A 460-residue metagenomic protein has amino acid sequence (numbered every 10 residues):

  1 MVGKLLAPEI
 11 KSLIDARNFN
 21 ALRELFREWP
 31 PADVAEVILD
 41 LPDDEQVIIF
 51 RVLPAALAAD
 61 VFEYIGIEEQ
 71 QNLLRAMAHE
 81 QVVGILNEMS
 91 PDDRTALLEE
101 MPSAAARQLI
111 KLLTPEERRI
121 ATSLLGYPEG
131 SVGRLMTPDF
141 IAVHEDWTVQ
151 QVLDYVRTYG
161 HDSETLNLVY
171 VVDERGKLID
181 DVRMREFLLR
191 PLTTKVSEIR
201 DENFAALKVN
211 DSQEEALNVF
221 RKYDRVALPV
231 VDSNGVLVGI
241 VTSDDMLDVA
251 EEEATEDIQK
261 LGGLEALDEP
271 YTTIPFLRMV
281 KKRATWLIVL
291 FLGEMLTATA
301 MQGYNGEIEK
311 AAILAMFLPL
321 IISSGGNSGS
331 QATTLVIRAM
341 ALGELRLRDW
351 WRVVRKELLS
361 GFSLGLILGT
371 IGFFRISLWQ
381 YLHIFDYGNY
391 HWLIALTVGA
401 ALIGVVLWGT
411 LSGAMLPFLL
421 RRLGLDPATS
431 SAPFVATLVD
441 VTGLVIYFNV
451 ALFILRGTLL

Functional and structural regions predicted by a protein language model:
M1-E265: Hydrophobic packing positions in regular secondary-structure scaffolds
P31, W286-E294, F317, I321 (+15 more regions): Alpha-helical transmembrane segments in multi-pass membrane proteins
D245-K281, S330-V354: Non-transmembrane, extramembrane segments of multi-pass ion/lipid transporters
T273-K282, R346-G361, W392, L396 (+1 more regions): Membrane-interface segments at loop-to-transmembrane junctions
I274-A341, R346: Core alpha-helical transmembrane segments of integral membrane proteins
E294, A298, Q302, L368 (+6 more regions): Juxtamembrane/transmembrane-helix interface segments of polytopic membrane transporters
G303-L318, I384-T397, P427-A428, L460: Membrane-water interface of transmembrane alpha-helices in multipass transporters/channels
S330-A341, P417-R421, A432-P433, V445 (+1 more regions): Re-entrant/interfacial helical elements at transmembrane boundaries that shape and gate the permeation pathway
